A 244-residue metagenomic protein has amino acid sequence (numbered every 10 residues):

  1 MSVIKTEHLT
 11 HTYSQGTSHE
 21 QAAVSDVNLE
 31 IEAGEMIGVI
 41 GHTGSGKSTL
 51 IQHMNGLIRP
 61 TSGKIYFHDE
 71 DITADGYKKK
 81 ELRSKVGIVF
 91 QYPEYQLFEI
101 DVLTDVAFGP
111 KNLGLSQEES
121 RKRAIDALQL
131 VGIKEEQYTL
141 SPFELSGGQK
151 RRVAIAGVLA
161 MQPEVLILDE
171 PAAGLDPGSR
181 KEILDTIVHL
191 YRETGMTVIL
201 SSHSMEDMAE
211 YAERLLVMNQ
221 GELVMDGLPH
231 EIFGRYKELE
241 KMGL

Functional and structural regions predicted by a protein language model:
N55: Helix-to-loop junction immediately C-terminal to a conserved catalytic motif
G63-A74, L82: Conserved ABC transporter NBD signature motif
E119-E136: Conserved ABC ATPase "signature" region
S141-L145, Q149: Conserved ABC ATPase signature
Q162: Conserved catalytic motifs of ABC-family nucleotide-binding domains
L166-D169: Catalytic Walker B motif of ABC-type/P-loop ATPase nucleotide-binding domains
